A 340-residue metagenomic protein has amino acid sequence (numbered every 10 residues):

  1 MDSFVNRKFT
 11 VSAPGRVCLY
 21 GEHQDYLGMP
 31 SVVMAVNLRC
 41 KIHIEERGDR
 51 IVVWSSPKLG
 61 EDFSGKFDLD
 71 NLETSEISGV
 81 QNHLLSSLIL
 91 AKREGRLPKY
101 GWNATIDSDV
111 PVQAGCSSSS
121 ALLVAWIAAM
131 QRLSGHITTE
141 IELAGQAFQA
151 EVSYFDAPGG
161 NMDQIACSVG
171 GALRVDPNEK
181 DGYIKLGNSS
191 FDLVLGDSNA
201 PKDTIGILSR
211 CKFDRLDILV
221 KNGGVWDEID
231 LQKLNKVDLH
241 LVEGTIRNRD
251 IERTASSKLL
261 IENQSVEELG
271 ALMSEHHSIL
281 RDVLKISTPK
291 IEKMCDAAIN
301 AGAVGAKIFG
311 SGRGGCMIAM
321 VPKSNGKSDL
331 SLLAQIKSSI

Functional and structural regions predicted by a protein language model:
M1-V17, Y26, G79-N188, I299-N300 (+2 more regions): Gly/Ser-rich oxyanion-binding loop with an adjacent helix/lid that shapes the negatively charged ligand pocket
D2-Y20, K41-N82, K92-R93, A166 (+2 more regions): C-terminal nucleotide
G21, D25-M29: Glycine-rich N-terminal segment of FAD-binding domains in flavoprotein oxidoreductases, spanning the beta-loop-helix
G28-G48, V169: Structural signature of FAD isoalloxazine-binding scaffolds in flavoprotein oxidoreductases
G28-P30, T74, V112-C116, S134 (+2 more regions): A generic structural signal for short coil/turn motifs at secondary-structure boundaries
V32-M34, S119, I165-A166, M317: His/acidic/aromatic-lined binding-pocket segments of jelly-roll/cupin-type domains and related regulatory beta-sandwich
G314: Glycine-rich phosphate-binding loops that contact phosphosugars or nucleotide phosphates
